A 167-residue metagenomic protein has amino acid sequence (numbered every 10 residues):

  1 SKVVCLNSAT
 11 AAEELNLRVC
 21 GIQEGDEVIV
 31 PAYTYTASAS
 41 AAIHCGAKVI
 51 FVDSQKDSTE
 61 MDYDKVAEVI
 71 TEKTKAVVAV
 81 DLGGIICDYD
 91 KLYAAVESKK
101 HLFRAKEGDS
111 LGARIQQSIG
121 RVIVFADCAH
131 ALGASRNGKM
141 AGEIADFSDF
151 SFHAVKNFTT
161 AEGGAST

Functional and structural regions predicted by a protein language model:
S1-E27, A41-I43, F51, K100 (+2 more regions): Phosphate-binding glycine-rich loop
V4, I29, I50, I123-F125 (+1 more regions): Structural detector of well-ordered beta-strand residues that form the stable sheet scaffold of enzyme domains
R18, A165-S166: Short glycine/serine- and small hydrophobic-enriched flexible loop segments
D26, A32-T34, D53, C128 (+1 more regions): Nucleotide-sugar donor-binding loop of glycosyltransferases
A37-S38: Alpha4-beta5-alpha5 switch/output surface of CheY-like receiver
G46: Structured binding elements
D57-T160, S166-T167: Active-site phosphate-binding strand-loop segment of PLP-dependent enzymes
